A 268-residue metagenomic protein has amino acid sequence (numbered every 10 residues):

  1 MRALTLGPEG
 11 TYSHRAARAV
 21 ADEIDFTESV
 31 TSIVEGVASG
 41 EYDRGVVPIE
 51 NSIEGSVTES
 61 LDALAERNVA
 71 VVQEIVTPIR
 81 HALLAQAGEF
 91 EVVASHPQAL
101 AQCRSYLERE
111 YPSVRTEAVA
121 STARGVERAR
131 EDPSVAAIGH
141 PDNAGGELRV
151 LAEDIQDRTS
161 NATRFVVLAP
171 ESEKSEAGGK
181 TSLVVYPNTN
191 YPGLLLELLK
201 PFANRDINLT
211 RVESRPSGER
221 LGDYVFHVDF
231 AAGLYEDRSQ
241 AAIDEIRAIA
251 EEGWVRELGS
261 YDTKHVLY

Functional and structural regions predicted by a protein language model:
M1-Y268: Domain-level signature for soluble enzymes in the chorismate/prephenate branch of the shikimate pathway
